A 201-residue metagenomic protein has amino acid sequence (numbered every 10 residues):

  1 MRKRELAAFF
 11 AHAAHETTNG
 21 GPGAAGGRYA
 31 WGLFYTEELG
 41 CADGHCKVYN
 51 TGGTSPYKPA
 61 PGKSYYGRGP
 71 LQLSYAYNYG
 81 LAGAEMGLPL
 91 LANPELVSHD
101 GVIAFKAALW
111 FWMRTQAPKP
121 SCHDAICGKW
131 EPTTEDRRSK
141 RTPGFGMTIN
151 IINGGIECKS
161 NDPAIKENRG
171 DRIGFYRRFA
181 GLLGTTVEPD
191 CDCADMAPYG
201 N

Functional and structural regions predicted by a protein language model:
M1-L6, P22-G26, K119-K129, V187-C193: Surface-exposed patches in mature extracellular/periplasmic domains of secreted proteins
M1-R2, V97, I165: Alpha-helix N-cap/helix-initiation motif
E5-R114, R141-G144, T148-I151, I156-C158: Peptidoglycan-targeting cell-wall enzymes and recognition modules
A25-T36, L90, P120-E135, A164-G174: Short alpha-helical "patches" and their helix-cap loops
G40-K47, H123-G128, E157-K159, D190-A194: Sequence contexts marking disulfide-bonded cysteines in secreted/extracellular proteins
Y79, R114-P118, L182-T185: Short, well-ordered loop/turn and helix-capping segments at boundaries between secondary-structure elements and domains
K106, R114-R141, N150: Mature extracellular or exoplasmic CAP/SCP-family domains and secreted bioactive peptides
E131-N201: Extracellular low-complexity, O-glycosylation-prone Ser/Thr/Pro/Gly-rich "stalks" and linkers flanking catalytic
